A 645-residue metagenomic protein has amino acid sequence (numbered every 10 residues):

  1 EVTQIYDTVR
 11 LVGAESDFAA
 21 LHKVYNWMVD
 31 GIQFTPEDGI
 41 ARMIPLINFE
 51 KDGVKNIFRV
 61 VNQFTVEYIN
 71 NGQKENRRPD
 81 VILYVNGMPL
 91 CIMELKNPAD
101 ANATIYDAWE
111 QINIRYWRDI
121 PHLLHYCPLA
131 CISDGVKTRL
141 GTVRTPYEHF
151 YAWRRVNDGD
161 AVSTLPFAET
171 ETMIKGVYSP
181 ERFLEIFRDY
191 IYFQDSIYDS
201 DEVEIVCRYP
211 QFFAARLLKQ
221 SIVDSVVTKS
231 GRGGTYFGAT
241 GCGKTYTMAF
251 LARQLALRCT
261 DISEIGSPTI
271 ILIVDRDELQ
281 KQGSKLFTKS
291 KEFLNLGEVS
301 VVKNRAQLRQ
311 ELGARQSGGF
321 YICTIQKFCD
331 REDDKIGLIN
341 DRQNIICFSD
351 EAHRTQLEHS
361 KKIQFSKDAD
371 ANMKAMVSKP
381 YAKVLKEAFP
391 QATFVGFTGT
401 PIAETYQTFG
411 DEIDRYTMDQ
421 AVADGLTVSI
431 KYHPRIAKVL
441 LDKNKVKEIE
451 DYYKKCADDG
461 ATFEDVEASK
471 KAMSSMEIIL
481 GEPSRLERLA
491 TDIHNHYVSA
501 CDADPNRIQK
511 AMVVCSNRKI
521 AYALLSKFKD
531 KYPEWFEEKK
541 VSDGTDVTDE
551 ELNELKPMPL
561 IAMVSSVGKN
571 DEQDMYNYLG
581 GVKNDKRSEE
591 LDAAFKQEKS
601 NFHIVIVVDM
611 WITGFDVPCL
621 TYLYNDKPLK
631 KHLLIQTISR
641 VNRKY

Functional and structural regions predicted by a protein language model:
E1-T269, E278, Q282-L294, F320 (+6 more regions): ATP-dependent helicase/translocase motor core
T288-D333, L338: Inter-Walker segment of RecA-like/P-loop motor cores
G318-V384, K586-A593, V607-D609: Conserved RecA-like ASCE ATPase "motif II neighborhood" in helicase/translocase motors
E358-K445: Post-DEXD/H (motif II) to motif III coupling segment of the RecA-like Helicase ATP-binding lobe
Y406-I508, L525-S526, D530, E537-V541: Interdomain helical connector at the RecA1-RecA2 junction of SF1/SF2 helicase-like NTPases
M473-I604: Conserved C-terminal RecA-like helicase domain
I604-V607, W611-P628, L634-Q636: A short beta-strand element within the Helicase C-terminal
K631-Y645: Conserved SF2 helicase motif VI
